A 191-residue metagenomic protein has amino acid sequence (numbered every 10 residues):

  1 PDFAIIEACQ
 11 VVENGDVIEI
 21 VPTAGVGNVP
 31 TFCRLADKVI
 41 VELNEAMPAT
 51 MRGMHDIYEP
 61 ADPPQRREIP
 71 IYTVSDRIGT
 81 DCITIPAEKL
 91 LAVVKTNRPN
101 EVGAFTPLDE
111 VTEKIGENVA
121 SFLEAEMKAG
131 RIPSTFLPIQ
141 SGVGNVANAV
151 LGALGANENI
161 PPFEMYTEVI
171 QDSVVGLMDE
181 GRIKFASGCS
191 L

Functional and structural regions predicted by a protein language model:
P1-P138, N145-L191: Conserved phosphate- and dinucleotide-binding cores of soluble alpha/beta proteins, encompassing both enzyme active
